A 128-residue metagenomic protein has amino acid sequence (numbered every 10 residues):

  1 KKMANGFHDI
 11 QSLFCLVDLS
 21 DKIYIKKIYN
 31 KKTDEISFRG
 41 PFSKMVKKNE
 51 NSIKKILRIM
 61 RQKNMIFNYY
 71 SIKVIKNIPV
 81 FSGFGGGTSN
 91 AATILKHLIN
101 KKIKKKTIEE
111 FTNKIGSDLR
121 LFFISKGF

Functional and structural regions predicted by a protein language model:
K1-C15, K101-F128: ATP-dependent small-molecule kinase catalytic core of the GHMP/sugar-kinase superfamily and closely related
K1-S82, N100-K102: ATP-binding N-lobe of GHMP and related small-molecule kinases
I78, T88, G127: Short, flexible active-site-adjacent loop segments at beta-strand->alpha-helix junctions, enriched in small/polar
S82-I108: DPxDG-like acidic metal-binding loop motif
